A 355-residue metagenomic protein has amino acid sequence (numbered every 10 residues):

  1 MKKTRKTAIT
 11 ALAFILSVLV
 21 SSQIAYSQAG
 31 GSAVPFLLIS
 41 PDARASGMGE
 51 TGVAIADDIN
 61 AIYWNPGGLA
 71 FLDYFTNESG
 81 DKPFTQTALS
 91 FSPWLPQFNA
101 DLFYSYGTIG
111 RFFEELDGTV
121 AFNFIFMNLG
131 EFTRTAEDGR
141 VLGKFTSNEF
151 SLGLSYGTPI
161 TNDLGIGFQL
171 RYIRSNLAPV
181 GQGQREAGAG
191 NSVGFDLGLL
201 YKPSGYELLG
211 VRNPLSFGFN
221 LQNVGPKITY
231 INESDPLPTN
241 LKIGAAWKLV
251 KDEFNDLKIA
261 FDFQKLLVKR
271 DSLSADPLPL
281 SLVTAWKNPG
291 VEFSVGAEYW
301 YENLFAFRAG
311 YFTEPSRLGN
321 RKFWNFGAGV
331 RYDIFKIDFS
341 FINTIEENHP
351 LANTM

Functional and structural regions predicted by a protein language model:
M1-T4, S21, D42, A306: Generic N-terminal leader/processing signal
K2-L12: Bacterial N-terminal signal peptides that target proteins for export
A11-S22: Bacterial N-terminal signal peptides
Y26-M355: Subset of outer-membrane beta-barrel
